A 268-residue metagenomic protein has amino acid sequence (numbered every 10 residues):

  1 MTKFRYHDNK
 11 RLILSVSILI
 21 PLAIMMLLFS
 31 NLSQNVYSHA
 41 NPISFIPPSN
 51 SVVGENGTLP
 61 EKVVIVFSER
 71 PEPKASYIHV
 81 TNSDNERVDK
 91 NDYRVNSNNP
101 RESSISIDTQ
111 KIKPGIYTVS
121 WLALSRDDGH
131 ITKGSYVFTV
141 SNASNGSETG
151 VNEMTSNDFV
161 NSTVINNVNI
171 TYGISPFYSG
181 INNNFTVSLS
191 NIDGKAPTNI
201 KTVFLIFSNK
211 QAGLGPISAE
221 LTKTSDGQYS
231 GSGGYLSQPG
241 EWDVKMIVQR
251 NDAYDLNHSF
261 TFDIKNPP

Functional and structural regions predicted by a protein language model:
M1, M25-M26, M154, M246: Detector for methionine-enriched segments
M1-K10: N-terminal secretory signal peptides that target proteins for export/translocation
R11-I24: Sec-dependent N-terminal signal peptides
V16-I18, N31, D84: Compositionally biased regions
A23-N35: C-terminal segment of classical bacterial N-terminal signal peptides
S33-P268: N-terminal soluble domains immediately following signal/targeting peptides that reside in extracytoplasmic
